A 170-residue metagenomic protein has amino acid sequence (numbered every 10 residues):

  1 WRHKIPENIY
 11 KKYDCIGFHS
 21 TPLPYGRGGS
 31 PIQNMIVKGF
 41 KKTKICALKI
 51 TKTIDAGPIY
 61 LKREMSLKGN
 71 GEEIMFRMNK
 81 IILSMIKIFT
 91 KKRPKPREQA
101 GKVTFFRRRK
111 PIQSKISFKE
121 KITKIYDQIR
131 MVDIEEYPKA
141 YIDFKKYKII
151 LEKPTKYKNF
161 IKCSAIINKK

Functional and structural regions predicted by a protein language model:
W1-F106, P111-I116: Donor/substrate-binding cores of folate-linked one-carbon enzymes
S117-K170: An anion-binding loop in the catalytic cleft
